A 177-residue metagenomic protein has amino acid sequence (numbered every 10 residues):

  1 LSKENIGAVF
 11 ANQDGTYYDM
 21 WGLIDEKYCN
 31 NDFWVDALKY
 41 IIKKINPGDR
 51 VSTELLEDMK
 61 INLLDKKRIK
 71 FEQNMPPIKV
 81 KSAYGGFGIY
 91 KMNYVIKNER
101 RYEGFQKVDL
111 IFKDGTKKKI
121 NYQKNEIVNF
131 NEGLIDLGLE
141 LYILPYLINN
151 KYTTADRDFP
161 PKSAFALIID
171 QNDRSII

Functional and structural regions predicted by a protein language model:
L1-K107, N172-I176: Conserved catalytic core of nucleotide-sugar-dependent glycosyltransferases
I69-I177: C-terminal catalytic/acceptor-binding lobe
